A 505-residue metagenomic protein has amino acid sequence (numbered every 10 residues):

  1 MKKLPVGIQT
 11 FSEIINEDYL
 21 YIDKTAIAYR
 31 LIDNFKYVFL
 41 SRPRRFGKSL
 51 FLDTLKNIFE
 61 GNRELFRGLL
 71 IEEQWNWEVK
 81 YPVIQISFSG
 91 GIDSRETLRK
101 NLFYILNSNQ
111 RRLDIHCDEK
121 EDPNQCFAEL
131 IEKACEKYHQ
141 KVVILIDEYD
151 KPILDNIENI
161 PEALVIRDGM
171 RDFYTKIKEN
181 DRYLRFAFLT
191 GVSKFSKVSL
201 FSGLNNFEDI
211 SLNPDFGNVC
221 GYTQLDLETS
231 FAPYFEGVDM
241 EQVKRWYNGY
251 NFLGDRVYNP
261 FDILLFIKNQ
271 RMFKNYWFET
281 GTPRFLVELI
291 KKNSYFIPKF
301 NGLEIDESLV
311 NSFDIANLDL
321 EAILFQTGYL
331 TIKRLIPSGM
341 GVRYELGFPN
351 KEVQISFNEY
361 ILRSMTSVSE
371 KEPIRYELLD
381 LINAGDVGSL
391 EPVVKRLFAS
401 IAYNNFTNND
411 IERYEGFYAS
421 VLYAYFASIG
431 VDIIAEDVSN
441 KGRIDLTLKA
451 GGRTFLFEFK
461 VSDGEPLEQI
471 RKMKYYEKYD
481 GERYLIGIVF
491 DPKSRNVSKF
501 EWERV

Functional and structural regions predicted by a protein language model:
M1-Y414, I429-G430, G451: Phosphate-binding site recognition
V143, R453-F457, Y484: Structural motif
L164-D168, V461-E477: Mg2+/Mn2+-dependent nuclease catalytic core
G339-M340, N440-R443: Short acidic/glycine-enriched loop/turn segments that link adjacent beta-strands
G416, S420-A424: Feature representing long, continuous alpha-helical segments
L422, I444-D463, M473: Conserved catalytic cores of phosphodiester-cleaving nucleases, focusing on short active-site segments
Y423-S439: A short acidic/basic microdomain associated with nuclease active sites
K478, R483-V505: Domain-level recognition of nuclease-like catalytic cores that cleave nucleotide substrates
